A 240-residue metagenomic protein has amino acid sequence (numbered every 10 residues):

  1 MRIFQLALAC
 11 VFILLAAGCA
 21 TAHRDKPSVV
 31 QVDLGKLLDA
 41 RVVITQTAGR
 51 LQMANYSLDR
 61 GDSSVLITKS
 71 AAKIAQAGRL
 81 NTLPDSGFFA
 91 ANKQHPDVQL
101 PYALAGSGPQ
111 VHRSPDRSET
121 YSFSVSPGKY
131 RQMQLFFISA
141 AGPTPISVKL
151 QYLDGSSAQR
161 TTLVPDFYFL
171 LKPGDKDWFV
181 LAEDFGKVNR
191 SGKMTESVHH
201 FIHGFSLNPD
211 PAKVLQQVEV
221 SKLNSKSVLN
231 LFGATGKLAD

Functional and structural regions predicted by a protein language model:
M1-Q5: Positively charged n-region of N-terminal signal peptides that target proteins for export
A7-A17: Bacterial N-terminal signal peptides
A20-D240: N-terminal/edge-of-domain interface segments
